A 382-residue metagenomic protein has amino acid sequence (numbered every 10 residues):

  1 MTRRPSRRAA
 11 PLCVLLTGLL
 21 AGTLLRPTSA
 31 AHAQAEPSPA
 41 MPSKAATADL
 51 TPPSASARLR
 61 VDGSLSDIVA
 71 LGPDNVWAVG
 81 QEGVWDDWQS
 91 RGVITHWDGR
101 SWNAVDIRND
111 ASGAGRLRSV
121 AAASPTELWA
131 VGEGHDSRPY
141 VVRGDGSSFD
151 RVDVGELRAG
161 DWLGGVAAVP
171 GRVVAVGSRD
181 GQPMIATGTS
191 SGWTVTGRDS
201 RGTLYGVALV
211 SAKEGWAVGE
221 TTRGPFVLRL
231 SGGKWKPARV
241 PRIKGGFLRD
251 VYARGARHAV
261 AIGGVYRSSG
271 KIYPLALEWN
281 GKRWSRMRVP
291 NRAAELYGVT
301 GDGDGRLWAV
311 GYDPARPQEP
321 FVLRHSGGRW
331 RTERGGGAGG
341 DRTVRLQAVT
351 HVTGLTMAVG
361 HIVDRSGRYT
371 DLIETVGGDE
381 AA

Functional and structural regions predicted by a protein language model:
T2-A9, V14, G18, G22-P27 (+1 more regions): Residue-level hotspots at or immediately adjacent to binding/recognition sites across diverse folds
